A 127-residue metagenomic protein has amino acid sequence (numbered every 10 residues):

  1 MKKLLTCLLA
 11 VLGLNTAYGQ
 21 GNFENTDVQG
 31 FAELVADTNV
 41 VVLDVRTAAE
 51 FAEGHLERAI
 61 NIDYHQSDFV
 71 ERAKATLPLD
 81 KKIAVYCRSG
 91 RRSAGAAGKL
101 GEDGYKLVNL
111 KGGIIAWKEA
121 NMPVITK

Functional and structural regions predicted by a protein language model:
K2-L8, N15-L34, V40, A49-K82 (+1 more regions): Rhodanese-like catalytic fold shared by cysteine-dependent sulfurtransferases and DSP/PTP-type phosphatases
V42-D44: Structural scaffold elements adjacent to functional motifs in cytosolic proteins
Y86: Short, surface-exposed ligand- or partner-binding patches at beta-edge/loop junctions that are enriched in aromatics
